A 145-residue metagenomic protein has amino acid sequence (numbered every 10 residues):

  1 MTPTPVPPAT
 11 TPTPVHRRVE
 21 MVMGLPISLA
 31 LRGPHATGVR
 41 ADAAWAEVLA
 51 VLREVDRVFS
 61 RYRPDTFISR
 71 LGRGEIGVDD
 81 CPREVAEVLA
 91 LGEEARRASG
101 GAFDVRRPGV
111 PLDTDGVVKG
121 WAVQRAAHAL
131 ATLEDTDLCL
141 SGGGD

Functional and structural regions predicted by a protein language model:
M1-C139: A contiguous, well-ordered beta/alpha segment that forms the leading edge of an enzyme domain
L140-D145: FAD-binding core of FAD-dependent oxidoreductases, characterized by glycine-rich FAD pyrophosphate-binding loops
